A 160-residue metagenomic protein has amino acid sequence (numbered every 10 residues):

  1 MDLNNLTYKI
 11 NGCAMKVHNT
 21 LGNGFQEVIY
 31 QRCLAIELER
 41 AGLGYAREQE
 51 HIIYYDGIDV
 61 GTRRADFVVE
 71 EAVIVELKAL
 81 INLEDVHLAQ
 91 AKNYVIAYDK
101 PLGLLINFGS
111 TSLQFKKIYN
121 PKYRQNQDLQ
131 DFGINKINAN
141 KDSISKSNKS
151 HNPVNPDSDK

Functional and structural regions predicted by a protein language model:
M1-D2, D56, V68, P121-K160: Intrinsic disorder/low-complexity segments
M1-G42, L113, Y119-R124, L129 (+1 more regions): Solvent-exposed, charged helical/coil patches that constitute nucleic-acid or partner-interaction surfaces
G22, Y45, F67-L83, Y94: Conserved catalytic cores of phosphodiester-cleaving nucleases, focusing on short active-site segments
A41-G57: A short acidic/basic microdomain associated with nuclease active sites
D59-R64: A short, glycine/Asx- and small/polar-enriched loop/turn that sits immediately N-terminal to a beta-strand
K78-Q127, G133, S147: Nucleic-acid nuclease catalytic cores
